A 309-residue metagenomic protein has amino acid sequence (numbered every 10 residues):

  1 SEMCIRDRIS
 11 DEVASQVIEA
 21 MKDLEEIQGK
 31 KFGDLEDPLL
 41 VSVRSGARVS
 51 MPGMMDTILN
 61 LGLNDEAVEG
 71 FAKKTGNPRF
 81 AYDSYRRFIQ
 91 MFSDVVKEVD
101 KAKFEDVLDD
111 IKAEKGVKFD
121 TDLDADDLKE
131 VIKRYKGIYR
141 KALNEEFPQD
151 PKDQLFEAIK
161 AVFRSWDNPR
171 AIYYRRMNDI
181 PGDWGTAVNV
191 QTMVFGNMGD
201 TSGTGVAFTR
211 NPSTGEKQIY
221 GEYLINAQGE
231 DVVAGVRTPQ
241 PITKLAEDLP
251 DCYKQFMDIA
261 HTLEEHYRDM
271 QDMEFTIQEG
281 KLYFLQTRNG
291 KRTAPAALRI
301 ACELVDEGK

Functional and structural regions predicted by a protein language model:
S1-E2, R6-K309: Nucleotide/phosphate-binding sheet-loop regions of phosphoryl- and nucleotidyl-transfer enzymes
